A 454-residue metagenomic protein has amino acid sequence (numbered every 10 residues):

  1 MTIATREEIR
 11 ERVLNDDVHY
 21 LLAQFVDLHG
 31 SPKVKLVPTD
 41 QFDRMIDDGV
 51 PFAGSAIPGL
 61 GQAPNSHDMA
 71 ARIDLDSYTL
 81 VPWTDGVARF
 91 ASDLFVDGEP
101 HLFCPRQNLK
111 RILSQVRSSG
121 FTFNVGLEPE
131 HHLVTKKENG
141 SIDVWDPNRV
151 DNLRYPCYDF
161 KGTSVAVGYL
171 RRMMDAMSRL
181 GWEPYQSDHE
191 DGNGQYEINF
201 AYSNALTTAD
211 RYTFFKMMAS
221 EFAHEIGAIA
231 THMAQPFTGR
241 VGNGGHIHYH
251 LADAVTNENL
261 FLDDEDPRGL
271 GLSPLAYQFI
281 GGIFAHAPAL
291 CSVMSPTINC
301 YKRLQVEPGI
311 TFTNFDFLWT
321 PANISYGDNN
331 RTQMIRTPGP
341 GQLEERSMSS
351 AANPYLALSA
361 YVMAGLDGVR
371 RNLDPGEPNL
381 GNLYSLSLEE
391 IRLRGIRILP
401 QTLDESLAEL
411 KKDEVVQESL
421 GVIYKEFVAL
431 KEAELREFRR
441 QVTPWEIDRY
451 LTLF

Functional and structural regions predicted by a protein language model:
M1-F454: Glycine-rich, acidic/polar active-site loops that bind/position phosphate-bearing ligands
